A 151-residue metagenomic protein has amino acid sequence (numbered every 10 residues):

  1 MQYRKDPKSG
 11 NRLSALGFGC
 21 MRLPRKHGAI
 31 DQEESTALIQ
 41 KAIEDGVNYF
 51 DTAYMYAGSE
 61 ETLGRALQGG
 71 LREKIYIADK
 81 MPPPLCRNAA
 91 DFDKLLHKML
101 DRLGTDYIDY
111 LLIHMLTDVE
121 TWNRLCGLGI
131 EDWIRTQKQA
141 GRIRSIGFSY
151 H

Functional and structural regions predicted by a protein language model:
M1-I75, Q139: N-terminal binding-site loop/beta-alpha segment at the start of enzyme catalytic domains that lines or forms
S14-F18, F50-D51, I77-D79, I108-I113 (+1 more regions): Hydrophobic faces of well-ordered beta-strands that scaffold small-molecule active sites in alpha/beta enzyme cores
L23, M81, L116: Hydrophobic pocket-lining residues within nucleotide cofactor-binding pockets
K26-H27, Q40, C86-H151: Glycine/proline-rich, positively charged, aromatic-decorated active-site loop/lid region on the catalytic face
M55, P82, S149: Catalytic metal-binding/acid-base residues of hydrolase active sites
L67, M81, I134-Q137: Hydrophobic positions in alpha-helices of CheY-like receiver
